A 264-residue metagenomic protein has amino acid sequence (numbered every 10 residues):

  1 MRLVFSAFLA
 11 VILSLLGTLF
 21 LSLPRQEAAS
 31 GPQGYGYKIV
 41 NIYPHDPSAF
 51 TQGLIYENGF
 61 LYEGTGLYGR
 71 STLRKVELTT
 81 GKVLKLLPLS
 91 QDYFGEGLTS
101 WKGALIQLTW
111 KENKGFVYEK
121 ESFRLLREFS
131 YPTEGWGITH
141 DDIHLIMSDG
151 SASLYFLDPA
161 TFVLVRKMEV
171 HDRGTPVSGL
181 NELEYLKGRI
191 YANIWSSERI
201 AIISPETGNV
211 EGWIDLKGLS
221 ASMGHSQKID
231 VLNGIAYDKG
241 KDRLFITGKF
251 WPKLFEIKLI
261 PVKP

Functional and structural regions predicted by a protein language model:
A28-S48, L78-L84: A short helix->beta-strand "capping" segment at the edge of beta-propeller domains
V40-T72, L87-T99, W136-G137, G248-F250: Beta-strand-rich domains and repeat architectures in extracellular enzymes and scaffolds, especially beta-propellers
I42-P47, L86-Q91, R127-T133, M168-T175 (+2 more regions): Surface loop/turn motifs at the tips and blade-to-blade linkers of beta-strand repeat domains
T51, L180, Q227-Y237: Signature of short aromatic-glycine-proline-rich micro-motifs recurring in repeat-based ectodomains
N58-G59, K102-A104, D142-I143, K187-G188 (+1 more regions): Short coil/turn segments that connect the beta-strands within blades of beta-propeller domains
E63-L67, L105-E112, M147-S151, A192-S196 (+1 more regions): Conserved beta-strand positions in repeat-built beta-propeller and related beta-rich domains
V76-G81, E119-F123, P159-F162, S204-G208 (+1 more regions): Short loop/turn segments that connect beta-strands within beta-propeller blades
T80-V117, F123-G135: Blade-loop segments of beta-propeller domains
